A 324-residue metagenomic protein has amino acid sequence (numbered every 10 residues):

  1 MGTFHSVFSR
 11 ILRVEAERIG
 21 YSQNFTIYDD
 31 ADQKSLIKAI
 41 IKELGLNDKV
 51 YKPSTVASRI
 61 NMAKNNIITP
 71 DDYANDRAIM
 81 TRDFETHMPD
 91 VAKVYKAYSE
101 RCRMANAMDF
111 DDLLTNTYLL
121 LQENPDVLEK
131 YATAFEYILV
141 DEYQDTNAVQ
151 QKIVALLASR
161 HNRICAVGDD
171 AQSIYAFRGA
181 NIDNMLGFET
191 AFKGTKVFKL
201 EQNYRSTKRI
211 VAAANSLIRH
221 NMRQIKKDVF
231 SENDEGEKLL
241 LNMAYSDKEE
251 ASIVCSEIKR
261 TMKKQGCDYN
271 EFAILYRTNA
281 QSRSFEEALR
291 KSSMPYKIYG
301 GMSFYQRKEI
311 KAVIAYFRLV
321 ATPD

Functional and structural regions predicted by a protein language model:
M1-S58, I68-D72, N242, S256: Conserved P-loop NTPase-based nucleic-acid remodeling module centered on helicase motor cores
T3-S6, G168-A171, R178-I182, Q202-Y204 (+3 more regions): A short beta-strand-to-loop transition that corresponds to the Sensor-1 phosphate-sensing loop of AAA+ P-loop ATPases
V7-E15, A171-A176, R205-S206, I298-A321: Short alpha-helix plus adjacent loop in nuclease-associated cores
R10-E17, Y175-T190, A212-N215: Short regulatory helix/loop adjacent to the ATP-binding pocket of P-loop NTPases
V14-Y28, I41-Y51, D71-E85, C102-N106 (+6 more regions): Short, polar/flexible loop-turn hinges at active-site or ligand-entry regions and domain interfaces
D29-D32, R82-G187, K199-S206: Conserved helicase NTPase motor core
K38-A107, D111, P125, I182 (+2 more regions): Basic/charged alpha-beta structural segments of nucleotide/phosphate-handling enzymes
K193-K196, E201-P295, K308, R318-T322: Helicase P-loop NTPase motor core
